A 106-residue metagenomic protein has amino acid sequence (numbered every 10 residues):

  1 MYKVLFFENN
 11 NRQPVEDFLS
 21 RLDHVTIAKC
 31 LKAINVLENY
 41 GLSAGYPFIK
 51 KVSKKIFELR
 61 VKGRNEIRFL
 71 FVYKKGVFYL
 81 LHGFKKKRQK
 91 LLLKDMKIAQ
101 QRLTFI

Functional and structural regions predicted by a protein language model:
M1-E66, V77-F78, K85-I106: Basic, Lys/Arg-enriched alpha-helical interface segments
R68-L70: Short, surface-exposed charged micro-motifs
V72-L80: Active-site beta-strand-loop-beta-strand hairpin of nuclease catalytic cores that positions key catalytic residues
